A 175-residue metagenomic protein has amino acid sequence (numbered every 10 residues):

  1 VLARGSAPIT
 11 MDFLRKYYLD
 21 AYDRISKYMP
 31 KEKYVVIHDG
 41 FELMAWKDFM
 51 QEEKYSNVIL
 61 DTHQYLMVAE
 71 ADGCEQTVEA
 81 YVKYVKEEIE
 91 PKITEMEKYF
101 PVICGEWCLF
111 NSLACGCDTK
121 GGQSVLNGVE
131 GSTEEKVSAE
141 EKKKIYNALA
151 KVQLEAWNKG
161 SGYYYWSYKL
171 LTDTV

Functional and structural regions predicted by a protein language model:
V1-C117, E155-Y165, T174: Active-site region of glycoside hydrolase catalytic domains
A45, S124-N127: Solvent-exposed, non-transmembrane amphipathic alpha-helical segments
C117-Q123: Short, flexible, mixed-charge acidic loops at enzyme active sites
L126-V175: Aromatic-rich peripheral "rim/lid" segments of glycoside hydrolase catalytic domains that contact and position glycan
